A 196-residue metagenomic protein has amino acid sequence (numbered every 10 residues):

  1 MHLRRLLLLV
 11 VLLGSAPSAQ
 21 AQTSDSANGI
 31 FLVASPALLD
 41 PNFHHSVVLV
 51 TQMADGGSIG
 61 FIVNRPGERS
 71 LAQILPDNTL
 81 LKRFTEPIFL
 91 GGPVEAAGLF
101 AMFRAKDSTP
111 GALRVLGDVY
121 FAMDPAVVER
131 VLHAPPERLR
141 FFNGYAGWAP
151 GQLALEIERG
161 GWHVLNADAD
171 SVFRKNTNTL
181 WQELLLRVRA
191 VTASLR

Functional and structural regions predicted by a protein language model:
M1-H2: N-terminal secretory signal peptides that target proteins for export/translocation
R5-A16: Bacterial N-terminal signal peptides
Q20-R196: A short aromatic-anchored loop/beta-hairpin motif
